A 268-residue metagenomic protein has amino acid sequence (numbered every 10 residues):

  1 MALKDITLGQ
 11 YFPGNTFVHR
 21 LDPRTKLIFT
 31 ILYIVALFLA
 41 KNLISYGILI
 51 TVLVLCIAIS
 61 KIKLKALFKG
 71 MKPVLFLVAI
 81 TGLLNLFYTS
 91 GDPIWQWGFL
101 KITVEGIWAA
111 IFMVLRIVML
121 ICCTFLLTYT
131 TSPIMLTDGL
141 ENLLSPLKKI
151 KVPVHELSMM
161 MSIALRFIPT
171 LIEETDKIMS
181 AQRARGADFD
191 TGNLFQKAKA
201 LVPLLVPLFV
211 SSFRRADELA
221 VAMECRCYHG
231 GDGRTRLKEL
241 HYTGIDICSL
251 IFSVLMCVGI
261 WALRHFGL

Functional and structural regions predicted by a protein language model:
M1-S45, L49-A58, S145, K149-V152 (+3 more regions): Transmembrane alpha-helix interface motif
N15, F38, I62-A66, W97 (+4 more regions): Membrane-helix interfacial "entry" motifs
G47, K63-M71: Interfacial helix-loop-helix linkers and transmembrane-helix boundary segments in multi-pass membrane proteins
V52-I62, F76-I80: Alpha-helical transmembrane segments and their membrane-interface exit regions
G70-V78, V114, V118, L208 (+3 more regions): Loop-to-transmembrane-helix entry motif
V74-A187: Juxtamembrane/interface alpha-helical elements of multi-pass membrane proteins
